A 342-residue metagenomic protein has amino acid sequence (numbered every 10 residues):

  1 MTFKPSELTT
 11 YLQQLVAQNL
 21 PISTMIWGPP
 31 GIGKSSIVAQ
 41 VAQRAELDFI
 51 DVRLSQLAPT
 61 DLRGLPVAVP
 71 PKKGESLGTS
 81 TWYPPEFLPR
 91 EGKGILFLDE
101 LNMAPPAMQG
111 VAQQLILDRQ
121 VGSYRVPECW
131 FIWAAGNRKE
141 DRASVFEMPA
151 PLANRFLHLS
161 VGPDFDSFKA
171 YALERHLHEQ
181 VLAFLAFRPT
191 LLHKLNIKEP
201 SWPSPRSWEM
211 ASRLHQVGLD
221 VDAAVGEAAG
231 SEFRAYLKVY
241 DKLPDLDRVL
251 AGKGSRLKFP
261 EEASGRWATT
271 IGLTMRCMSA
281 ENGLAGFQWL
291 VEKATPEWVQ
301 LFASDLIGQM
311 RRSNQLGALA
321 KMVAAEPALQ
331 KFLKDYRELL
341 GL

Functional and structural regions predicted by a protein language model:
M1-K4, T10, A268-I271, D335-L342: Glycine- and charge-rich intrinsically disordered segments
M1-R188: AAA+ P-loop NTPase catalytic core and its hallmark functional loops
K4, A42, E75, G226-A229 (+2 more regions): Short linear sequence motifs
K4, K34, K72-K73, K93 (+11 more regions): Context-gated lysine
L54-A58, E86-G92, L96, P151-L159 (+3 more regions): Short, surface-exposed, charge-dense and proline/glycine-enriched linear segments
E174-S313: Alpha-helical lid/collar subdomain of P-loop NTPases
K293-L342: Long, positively charged, glycine-interspersed low-complexity recognition regions
